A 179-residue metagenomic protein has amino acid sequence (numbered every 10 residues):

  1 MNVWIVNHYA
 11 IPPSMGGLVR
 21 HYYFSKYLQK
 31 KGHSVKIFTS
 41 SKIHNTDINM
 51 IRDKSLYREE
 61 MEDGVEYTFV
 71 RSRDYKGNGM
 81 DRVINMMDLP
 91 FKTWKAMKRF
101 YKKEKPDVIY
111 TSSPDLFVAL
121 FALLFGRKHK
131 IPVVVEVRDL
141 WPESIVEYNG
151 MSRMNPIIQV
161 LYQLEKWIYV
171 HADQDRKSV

Functional and structural regions predicted by a protein language model:
M1-D63: N-terminal subdomain of nucleotide-sugar transferases
V3, I109, D175: Receiver (REC) domain switch-region micro-motif
P13, V83-K98, P106-H129, V135-S144: An aromatic- and histidine-rich active-site surface loop
I37-Y101: A conserved catalytic-core segment of Leloir-type glycosyltransferases
N78-R82, I145-M151: Short acidic, glycine/proline-rich loop/turn micro-motifs
K98, F117-L120, L124-P132, N155-Q174: Membrane-proximal helix-turn-helix segments that form the acceptor-binding/catalytic region of lipid-linked
S178-V179: Conserved small/polar residues in nucleotide/adenosyl-binding loops
